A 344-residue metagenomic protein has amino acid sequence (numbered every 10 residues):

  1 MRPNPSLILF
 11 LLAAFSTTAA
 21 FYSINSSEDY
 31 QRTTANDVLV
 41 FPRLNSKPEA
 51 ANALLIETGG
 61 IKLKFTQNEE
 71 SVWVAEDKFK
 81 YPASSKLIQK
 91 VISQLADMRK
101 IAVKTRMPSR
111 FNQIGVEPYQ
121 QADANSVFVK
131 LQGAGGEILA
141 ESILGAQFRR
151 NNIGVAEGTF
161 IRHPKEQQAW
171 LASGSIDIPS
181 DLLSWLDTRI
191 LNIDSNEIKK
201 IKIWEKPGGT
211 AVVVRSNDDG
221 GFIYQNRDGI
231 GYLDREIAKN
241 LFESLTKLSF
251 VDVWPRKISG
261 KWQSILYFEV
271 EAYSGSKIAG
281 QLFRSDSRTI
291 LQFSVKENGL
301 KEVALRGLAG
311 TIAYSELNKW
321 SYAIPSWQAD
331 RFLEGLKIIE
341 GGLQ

Functional and structural regions predicted by a protein language model:
M1-Q344: Secondary-structure "cap/kink" motif recognition
